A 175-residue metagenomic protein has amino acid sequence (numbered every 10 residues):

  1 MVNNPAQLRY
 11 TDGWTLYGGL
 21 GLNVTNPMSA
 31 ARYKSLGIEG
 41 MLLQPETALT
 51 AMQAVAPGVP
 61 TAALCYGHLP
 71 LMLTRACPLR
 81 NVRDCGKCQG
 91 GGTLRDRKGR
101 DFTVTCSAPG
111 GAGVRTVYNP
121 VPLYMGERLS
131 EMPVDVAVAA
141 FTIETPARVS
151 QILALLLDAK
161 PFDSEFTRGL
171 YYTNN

Functional and structural regions predicted by a protein language model:
M1-R32, L36-N175: Active-site pocket-lining/capping segments in soluble small-molecule metabolic enzymes
